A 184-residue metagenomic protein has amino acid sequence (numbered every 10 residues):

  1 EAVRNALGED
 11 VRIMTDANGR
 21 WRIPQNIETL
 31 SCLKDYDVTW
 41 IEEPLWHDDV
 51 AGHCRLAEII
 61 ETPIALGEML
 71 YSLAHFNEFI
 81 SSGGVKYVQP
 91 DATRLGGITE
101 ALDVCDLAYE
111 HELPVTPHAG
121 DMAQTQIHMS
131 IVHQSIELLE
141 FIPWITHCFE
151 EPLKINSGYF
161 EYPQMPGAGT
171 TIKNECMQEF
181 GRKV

Functional and structural regions predicted by a protein language model:
E1-I59: Metal-dependent enolase-superfamily TIM-barrel catalytic cores that perform enediolate-based chemistry
I13-D16, K86-D91, I172: Short acidic catalytic loops
N26, F76, C176-M177: Hydrophobic/aromatic residues in well-formed alpha-helices
S31, D37, W46-Y159, P163: Shared catalytic-loop signature of beta/alpha-barrel
F149-V184: C-terminal extensions of enzymes
